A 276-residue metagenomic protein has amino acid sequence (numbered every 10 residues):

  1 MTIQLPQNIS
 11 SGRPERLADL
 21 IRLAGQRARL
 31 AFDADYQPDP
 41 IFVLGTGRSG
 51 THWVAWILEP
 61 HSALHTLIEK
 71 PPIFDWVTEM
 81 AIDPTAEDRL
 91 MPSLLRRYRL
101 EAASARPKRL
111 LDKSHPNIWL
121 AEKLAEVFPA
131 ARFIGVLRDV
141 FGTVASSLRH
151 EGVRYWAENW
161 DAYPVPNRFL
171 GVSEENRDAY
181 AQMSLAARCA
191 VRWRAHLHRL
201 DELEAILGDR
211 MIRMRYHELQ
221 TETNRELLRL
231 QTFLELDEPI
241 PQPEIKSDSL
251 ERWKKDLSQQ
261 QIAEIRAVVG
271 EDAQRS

Functional and structural regions predicted by a protein language model:
M1-A105, G152-V153: PAPS-dependent sulfotransferase catalytic core
M1-P40, W156-A157, V165-S276: PAPS-dependent sulfotransferases, especially Golgi type II membrane carbohydrate sulfotransferases
V43-G45, L110-K113, G135-L137, R213-Y216: Short beta-strand segments
H52-A55, F74-W76, I118-A121, F141-S146 (+2 more regions): Short catalytic/ligand-binding loop motif for oxyanion handling, primarily in non-cytosolic enzymes, centered on
H61, F128, G208: Acidic-histidine catalytic/liganding microenvironments
L64, A131, R210-M211: Short, conserved active-site loop motifs that form the nucleotide-linked donor/cofactor pocket
A81, E87-R97, P107-L124, E151-V191 (+1 more regions): Anion-recognition interface
V127-L148: Conserved phosphate-donor/acceptor-positioning beta-strand/loop module used by diverse small-molecule
